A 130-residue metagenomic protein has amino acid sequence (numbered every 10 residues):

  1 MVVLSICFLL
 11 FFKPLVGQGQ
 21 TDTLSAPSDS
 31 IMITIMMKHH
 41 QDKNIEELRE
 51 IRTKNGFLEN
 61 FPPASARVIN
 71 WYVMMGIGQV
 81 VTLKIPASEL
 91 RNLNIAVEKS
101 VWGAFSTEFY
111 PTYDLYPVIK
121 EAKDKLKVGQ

Functional and structural regions predicted by a protein language model:
V2-P14: Bacterial N-terminal signal peptides
V3-I6, A66-R67, V97: Alpha-helical structural elements
V16-G78, I85-L90, Y113-Q130: Short S/T/G/P-rich N-terminal loop/turn motif that feeds into the first structured element of a domain
K54-N60, A96, S100-G103: Structured segments of extracytoplasmic/periplasmic soluble domains in secreted or envelope-associated proteins
W102-D114: Conserved short beta-strand edge segments in small beta-sheet-based binding/regulatory domains
